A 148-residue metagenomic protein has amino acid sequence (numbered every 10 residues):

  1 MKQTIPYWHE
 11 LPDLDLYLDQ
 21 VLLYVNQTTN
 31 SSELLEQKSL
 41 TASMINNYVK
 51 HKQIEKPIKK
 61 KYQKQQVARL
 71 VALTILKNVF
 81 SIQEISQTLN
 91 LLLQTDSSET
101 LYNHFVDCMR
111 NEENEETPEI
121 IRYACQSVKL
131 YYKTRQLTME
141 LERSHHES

Functional and structural regions predicted by a protein language model:
M1-L91: Basic helix-turn-helix/winged-helix DNA-binding cores and closely related short helical interaction motifs
E10, Y17, S97, E115-P118 (+1 more regions): Secondary-structure junction/capping motif
E33, I85, S97, K129-Y132 (+1 more regions): Residue-level signal for secondary-structure boundary elements
N90-Q94, V106-D107: Short amphipathic alpha-helical surface patches that mediate protein-protein
D96-N103: Charged, helix-rich terminal subdomains or tails
R110-N111: Predominantly late transmembrane helices and immediately cytosolic-facing juxtamembrane segments
E116-S148: Glycine-rich, aromatic-bearing surface loops/beta-hairpins
